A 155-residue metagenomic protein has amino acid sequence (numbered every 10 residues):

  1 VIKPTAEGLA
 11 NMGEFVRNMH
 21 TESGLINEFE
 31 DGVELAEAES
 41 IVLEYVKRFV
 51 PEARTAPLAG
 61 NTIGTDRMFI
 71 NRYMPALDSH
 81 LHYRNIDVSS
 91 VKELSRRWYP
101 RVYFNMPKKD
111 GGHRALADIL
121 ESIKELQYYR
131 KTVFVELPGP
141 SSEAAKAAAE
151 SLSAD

Functional and structural regions predicted by a protein language model:
V1-L58, P107, A154-D155: Conserved non-catalytic scaffold segment of RNase H-like nuclease domains
V46-V50, T65-Y83: Substrate-recognition/cap helix-loop segment adjacent to the acidic, metal-dependent catalytic center of Asp-based
A59-G64: Short, well-ordered beta-to-alpha junction loops that form the rim of enzyme active sites and present histidine/acidic
D66, D87, D118: Acidic active-site catalytic centers that drive phospho-/nucleotidyl reactions and related ester hydrolyses
H82-R101: Short, flexible loop segments at boundaries between secondary-structure elements
Y99-G111: Short helix/strand-capping connector loops at secondary-structure junctions
K109, H113-D155: Acidic two-metal-ion nuclease catalytic site recognized across multiple nuclease folds, prominently DnaQ/RNase D-T
